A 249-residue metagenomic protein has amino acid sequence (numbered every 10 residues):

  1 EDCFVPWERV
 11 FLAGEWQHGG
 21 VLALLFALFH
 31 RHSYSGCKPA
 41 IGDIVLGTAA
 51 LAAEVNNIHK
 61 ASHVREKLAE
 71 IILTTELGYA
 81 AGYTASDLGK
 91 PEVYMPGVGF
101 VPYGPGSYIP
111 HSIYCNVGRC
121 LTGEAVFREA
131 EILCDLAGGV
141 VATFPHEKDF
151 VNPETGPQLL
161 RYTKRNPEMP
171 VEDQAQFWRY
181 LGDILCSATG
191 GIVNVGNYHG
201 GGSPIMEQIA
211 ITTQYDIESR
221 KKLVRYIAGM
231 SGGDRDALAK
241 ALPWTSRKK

Functional and structural regions predicted by a protein language model:
E1-E76: Glycine-rich beta->alpha junctions and the first turn(s) of the following alpha-helix
D43-I44, N56, A80, G97 (+1 more regions): Long, contiguous internal "core" modules enriched in hydrophobic/ aromatic residues
A53, T75, Y79-G82, V126 (+1 more regions): A structural signal for well-ordered alpha-helices, especially hydrophobic packing surfaces of coiled-coils
R65-A69, P102-P105, I109-N116: Short, charged, amphipathic alpha-helical segments
A69-P91: Loop-to-helix element that buttresses phosphate recognition and phosphoryl-transfer chemistry
L88-G106: Acidic/histidine-rich catalytic neighborhood
I113-K248: Alpha-helix capping/hinge segments and adjacent helical runs
